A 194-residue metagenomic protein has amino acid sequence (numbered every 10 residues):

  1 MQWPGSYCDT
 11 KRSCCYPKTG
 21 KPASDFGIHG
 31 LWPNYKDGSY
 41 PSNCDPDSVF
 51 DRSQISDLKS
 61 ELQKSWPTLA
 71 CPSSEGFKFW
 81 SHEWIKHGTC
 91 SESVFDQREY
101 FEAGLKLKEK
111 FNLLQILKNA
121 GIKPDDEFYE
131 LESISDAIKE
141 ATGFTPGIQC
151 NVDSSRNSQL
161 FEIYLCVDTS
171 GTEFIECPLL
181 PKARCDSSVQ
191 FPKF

Functional and structural regions predicted by a protein language model:
M1-P72: Betabetaalpha-Me/HNH-type nuclease active-site subdomain
L62-K64, T68-F194: C-terminal, well-folded lobe of enzymatic/effector domains
